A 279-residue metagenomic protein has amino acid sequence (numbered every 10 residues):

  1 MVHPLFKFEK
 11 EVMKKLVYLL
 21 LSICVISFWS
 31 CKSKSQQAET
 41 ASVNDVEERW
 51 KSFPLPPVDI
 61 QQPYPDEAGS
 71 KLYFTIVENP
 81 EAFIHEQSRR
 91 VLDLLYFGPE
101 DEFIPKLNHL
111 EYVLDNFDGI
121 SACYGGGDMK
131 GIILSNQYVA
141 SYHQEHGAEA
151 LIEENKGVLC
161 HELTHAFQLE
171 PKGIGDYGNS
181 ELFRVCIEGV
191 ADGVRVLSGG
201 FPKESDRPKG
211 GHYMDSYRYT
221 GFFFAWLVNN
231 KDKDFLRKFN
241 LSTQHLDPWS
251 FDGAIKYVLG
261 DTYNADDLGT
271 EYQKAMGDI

Functional and structural regions predicted by a protein language model:
M1-A41: Bacterial Sec-dependent N-terminal signal peptides
Q37-E39, F74-L134: Auxiliary, metal-adjacent structural segments of Zn-dependent hydrolase domains
S52-E78: Acidic/histidine-rich, surface-exposed loop or edge segments in extracytoplasmic proteins
L94-E111, I174-L182, K203-K209, F235-S242: Surface-exposed patches in mature extracellular/periplasmic domains of secreted proteins
Y138-L159, I174-F183: Short pre-active-site segment immediately N-terminal to the catalytic Zn-binding motif
G157-E170, E188-D192: Active-site recognition of the HExxH zinc-binding catalytic motif
G178-T220: Post-HExxH zinc-binding segment in Zn-dependent metallohydrolases
T220-F223, L227-I279: Pan-zinc metallopeptidase signature
